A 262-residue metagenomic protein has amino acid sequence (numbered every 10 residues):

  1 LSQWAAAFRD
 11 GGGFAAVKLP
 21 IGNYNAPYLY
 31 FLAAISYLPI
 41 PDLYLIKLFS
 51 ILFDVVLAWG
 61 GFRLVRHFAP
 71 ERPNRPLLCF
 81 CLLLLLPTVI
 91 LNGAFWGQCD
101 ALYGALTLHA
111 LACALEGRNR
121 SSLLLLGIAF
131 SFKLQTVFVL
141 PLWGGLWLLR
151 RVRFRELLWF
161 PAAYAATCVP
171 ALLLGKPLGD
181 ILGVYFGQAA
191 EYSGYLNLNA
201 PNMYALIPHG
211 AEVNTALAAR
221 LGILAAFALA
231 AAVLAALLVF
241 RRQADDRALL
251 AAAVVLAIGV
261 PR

Functional and structural regions predicted by a protein language model:
L1-K18, A33-S36, G183, G187-A189: Extracytoplasmic loop-helix module adjacent to an early transmembrane segment
L1-W4, L19-F31, Y44, S193-M203: Extracytoplasmic catalytic/substrate-binding loops of multi-pass membrane glycan-assembly enzymes
A26, Y30, I40-W59, N214-F227: Loop-to-helix entry region of an early transmembrane alpha helix in multi-pass inner-membrane enzymes
L29-Y30, D42-S50, F80-A101, A257-R262: Aromatic- and kink-enriched transmembrane "portal" helix at the membrane-lumen/periplasm boundary that abuts
V55, H67, A189-R262: Aromatic/glycine/proline-enriched transmembrane-helix motif characteristic of membrane-embedded glycan-assembly enzymes
G60-R63, L102-N119, A253: Specific aromatic-rich, kink-prone transmembrane helix
R75-A112, L126-Q135, F160, Y164: Membrane-embedded helix bundles of polyisoprenyl
V139-A162, L172-P177: Perimembrane helix-loop-helix junctions
